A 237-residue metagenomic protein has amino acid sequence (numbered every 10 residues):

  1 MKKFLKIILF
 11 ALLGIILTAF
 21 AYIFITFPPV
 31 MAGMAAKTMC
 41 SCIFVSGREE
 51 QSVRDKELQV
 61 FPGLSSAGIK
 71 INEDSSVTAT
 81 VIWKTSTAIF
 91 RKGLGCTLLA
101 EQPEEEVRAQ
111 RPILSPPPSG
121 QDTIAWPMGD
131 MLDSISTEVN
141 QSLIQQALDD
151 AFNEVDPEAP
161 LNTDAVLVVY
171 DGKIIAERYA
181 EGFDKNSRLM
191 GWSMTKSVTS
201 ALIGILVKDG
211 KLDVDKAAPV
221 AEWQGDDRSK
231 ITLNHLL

Functional and structural regions predicted by a protein language model:
M1-F20: N-terminal Sec-pathway targeting helices
I15-T38, V45: Membrane-interface motif at the C-terminal end of an N-terminal transmembrane signal
S41, G172-I175, W192-K211, L236: Alpha-helical scaffold elements that line and support the substrate/ligand-binding pocket of soluble hydrolases
I43-V53: Short Lys/Arg-enriched alpha/beta "domain-start" segment
Q51-G129: C-terminal functional modules
G129-D171: Beta-lactamase-like hydrolase cores
A176, A180-D184, R188: A short acidic/small-residue loop/turn micro-motif
K208-L237: Active-site helix/loop module of the DD-peptidase/beta-lactamase fold, centered on the serine-lysine SxxK catalytic
